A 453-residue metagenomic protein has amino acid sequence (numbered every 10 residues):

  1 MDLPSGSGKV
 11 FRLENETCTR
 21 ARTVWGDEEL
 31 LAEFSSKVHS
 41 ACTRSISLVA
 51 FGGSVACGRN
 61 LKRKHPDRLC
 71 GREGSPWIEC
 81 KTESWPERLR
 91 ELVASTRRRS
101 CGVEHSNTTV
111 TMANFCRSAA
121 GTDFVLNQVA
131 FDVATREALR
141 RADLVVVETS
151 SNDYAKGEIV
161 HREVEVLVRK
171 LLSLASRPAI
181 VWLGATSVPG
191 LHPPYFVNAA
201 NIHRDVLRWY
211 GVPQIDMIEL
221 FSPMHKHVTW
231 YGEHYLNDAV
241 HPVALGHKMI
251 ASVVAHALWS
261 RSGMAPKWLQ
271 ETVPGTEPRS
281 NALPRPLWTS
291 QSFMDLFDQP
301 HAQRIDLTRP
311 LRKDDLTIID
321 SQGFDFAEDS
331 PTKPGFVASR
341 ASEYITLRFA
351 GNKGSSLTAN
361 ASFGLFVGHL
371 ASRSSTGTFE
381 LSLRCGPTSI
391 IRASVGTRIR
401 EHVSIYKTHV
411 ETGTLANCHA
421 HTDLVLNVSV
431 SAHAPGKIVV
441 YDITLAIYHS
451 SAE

Functional and structural regions predicted by a protein language model:
L3-S5, K9, P213, Y231-P286: Histidine-centered active-site loop/cap adjacent to the catalytic His in serine esterases/O-acetyl transfer systems
S7-C116, F131-R141, L365-H369, R373-S382 (+1 more regions): Serine-esterase "nucleophile elbow" of acetyl-processing enzymes
G26-S36, T122-A138, H161-K170, N198-I202: Alpha-helical scaffolding within the catalytic cores of extracellular/periplasmic polymer-degrading hydrolases
L172-V181, V212: A short helix->loop->beta-strand "cap" motif at the edges of active sites that frequently abuts
A185-E219: Substrate-gating cap/lid alpha-helix
G263-A359, F366, S372, V439-E453: Glycan-recognition and processing domains
G368, V425-G436: Short beta-strand-plus-loop segments that form exposed binding edges in beta-rich domains
S389-A420: Extracellular carbohydrate recognition and processing domains and analogous Trp-centered ligand-binding platforms
